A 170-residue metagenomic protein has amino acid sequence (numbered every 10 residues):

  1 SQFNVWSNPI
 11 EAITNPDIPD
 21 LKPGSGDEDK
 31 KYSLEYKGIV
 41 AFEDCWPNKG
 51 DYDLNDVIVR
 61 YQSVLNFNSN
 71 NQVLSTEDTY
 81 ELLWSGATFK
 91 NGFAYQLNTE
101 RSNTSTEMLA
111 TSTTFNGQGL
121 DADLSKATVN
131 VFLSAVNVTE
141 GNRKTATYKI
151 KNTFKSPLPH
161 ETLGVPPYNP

Functional and structural regions predicted by a protein language model:
S1-P170: Extracellular distal adhesion/interaction modules in secreted or cell-surface proteins
